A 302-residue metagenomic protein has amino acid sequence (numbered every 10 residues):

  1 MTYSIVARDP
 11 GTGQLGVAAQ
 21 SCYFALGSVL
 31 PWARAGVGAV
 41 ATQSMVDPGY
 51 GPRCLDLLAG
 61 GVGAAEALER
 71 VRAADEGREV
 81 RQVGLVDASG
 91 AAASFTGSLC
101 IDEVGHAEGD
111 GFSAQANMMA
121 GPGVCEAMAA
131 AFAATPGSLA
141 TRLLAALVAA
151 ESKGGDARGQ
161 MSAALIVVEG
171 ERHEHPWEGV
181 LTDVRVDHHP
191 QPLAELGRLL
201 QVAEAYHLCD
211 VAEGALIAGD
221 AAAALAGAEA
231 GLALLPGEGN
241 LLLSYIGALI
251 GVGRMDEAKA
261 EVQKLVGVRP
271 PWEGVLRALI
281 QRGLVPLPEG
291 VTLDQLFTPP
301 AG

Functional and structural regions predicted by a protein language model:
M1-A221, E229, G239: N-terminal nucleophile
E213-G214, G247-A248, I280-R282: Residue-level recognition of tetratricopeptide repeat
G231, K264-L265: Canonical positions in the second alpha-helix
P236, P270-P271: Short coil turns that delineate tetratricopeptide repeat
